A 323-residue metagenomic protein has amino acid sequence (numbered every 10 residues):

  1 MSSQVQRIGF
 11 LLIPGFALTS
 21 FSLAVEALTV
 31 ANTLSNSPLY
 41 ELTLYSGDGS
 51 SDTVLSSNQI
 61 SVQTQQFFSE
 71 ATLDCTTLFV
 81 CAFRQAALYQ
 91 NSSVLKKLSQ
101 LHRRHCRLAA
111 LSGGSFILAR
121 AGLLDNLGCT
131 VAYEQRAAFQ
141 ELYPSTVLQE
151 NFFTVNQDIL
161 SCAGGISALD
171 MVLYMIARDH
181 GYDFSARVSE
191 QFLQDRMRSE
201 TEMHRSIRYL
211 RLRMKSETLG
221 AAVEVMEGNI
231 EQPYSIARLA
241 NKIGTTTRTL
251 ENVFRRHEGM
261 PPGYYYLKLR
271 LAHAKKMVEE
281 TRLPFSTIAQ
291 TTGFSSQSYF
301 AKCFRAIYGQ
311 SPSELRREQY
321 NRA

Functional and structural regions predicted by a protein language model:
S2-R120: N-terminal functional module of multi-domain proteins
D125-F152, R187-V188, F192: A conserved active-site-flanking secondary-structure segment within enzyme catalytic domains
E150-F152, N156-L193: Conserved anion/nucleotide-ligand pocket segment
D183-E200, R205, G244, Q319-R322: A short, charged, Gly/Pro-tolerant segment at domain boundaries
E200-Y264, T281-T292: DNA-binding recognition helix and immediately preceding turn/loop of helix-turn-helix/winged-helix domains
F254, Y266, L271, V278 (+2 more regions): DNA major-groove recognition helix of helix-turn-helix
E280, P284, G293, S298-A323: …primarily DNA-binding HTH/wHTH and HhH modules…
